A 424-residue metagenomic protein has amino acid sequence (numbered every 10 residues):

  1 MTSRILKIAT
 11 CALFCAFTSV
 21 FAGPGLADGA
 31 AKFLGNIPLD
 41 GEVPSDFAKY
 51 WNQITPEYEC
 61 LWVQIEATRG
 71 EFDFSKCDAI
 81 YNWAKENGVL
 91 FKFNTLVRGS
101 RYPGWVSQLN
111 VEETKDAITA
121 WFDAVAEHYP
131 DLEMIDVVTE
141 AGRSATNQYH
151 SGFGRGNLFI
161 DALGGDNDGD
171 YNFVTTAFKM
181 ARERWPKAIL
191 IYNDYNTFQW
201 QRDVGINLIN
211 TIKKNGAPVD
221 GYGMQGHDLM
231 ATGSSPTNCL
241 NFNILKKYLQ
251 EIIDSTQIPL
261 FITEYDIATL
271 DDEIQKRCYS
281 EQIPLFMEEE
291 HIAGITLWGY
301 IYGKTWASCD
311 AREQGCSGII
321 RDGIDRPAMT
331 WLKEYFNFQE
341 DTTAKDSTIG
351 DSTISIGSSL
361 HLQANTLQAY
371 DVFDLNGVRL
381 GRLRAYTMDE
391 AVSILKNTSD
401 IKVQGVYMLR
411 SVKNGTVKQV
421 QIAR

Functional and structural regions predicted by a protein language model:
G23-E59: Boundary/entry segment of secreted carbohydrate-active catalytic domains
G35-S45, W62-S75, Y102-P103, G142-T146 (+4 more regions): Acidic-and-aromatic substrate-binding clefts and catalytic sites of carbohydrate-active enzymes
K49-A67, S75-T197, I253, I258 (+1 more regions): Substrate-binding cleft and catalytic face of glycoside hydrolase catalytic domains, especially the flexible beta-alpha
W51-E59, E133, T139, W185-Y195 (+2 more regions): Aromatic- and acid-rich polysaccharide-binding/catalytic face of secreted or lumenal carbohydrate-active enzymes
E66, G104-S107, A124, H128 (+6 more regions): Aromatic-rich peripheral "rim/lid" segments of glycoside hydrolase catalytic domains that contact and position glycan
Q339-Q368: Residue-level detector of functionally pivotal "anchor" positions at catalytic/ligand-binding pockets or at interdomain
T343-A344, G350, K402-R424: C-terminal tail/sorting-segment detector
L362-A364, G381-G415: Short, surface-exposed loop/turn motifs with a glycine/proline- and acidic-biased composition
